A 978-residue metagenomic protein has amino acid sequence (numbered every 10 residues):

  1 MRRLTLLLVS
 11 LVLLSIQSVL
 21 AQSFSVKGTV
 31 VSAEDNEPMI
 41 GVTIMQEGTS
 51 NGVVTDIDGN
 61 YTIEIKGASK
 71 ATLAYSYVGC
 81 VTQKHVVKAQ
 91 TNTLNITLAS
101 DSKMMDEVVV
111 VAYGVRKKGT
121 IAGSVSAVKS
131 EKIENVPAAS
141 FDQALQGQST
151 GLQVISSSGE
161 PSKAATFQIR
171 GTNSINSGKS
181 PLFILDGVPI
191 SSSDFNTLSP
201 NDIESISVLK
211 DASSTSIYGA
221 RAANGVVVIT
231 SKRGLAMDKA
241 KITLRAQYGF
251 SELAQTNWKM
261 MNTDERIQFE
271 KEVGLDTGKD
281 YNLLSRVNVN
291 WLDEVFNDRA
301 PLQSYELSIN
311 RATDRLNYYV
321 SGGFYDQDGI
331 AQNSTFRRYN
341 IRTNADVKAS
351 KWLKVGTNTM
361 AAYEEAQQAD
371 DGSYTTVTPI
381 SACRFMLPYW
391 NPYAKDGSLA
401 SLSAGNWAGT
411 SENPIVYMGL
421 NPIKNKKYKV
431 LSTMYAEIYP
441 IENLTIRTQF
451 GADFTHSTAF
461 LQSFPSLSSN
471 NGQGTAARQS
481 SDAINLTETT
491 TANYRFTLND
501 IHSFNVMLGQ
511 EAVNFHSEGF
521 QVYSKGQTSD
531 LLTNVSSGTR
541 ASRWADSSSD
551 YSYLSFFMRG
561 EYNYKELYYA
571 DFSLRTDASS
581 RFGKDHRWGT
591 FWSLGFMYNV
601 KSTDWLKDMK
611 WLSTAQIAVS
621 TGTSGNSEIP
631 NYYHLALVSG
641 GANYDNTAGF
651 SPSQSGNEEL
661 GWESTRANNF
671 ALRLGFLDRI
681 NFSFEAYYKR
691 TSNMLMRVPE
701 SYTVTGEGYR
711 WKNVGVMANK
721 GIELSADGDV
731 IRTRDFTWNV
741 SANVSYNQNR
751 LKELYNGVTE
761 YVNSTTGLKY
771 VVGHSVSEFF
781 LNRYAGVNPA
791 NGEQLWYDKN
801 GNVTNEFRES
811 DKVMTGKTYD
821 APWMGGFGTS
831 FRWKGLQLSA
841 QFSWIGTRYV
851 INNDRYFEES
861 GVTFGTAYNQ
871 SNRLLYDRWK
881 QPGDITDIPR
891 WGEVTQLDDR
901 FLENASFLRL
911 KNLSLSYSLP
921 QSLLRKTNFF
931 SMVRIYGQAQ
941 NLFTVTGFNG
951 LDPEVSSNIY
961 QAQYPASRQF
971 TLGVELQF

Functional and structural regions predicted by a protein language model:
M1-T343, V347-G356, M360-A362, A404 (+5 more regions): Short, small/polar-rich motifs associated with maturation and membrane association, primarily at protein termini
L7-L8, S308, N739, T818-G846 (+2 more regions): Conserved C-terminal beta-signal and adjacent last beta-strands/turns of outer-membrane beta-barrel proteins
G48, S350, Y439-I441, T497-N499 (+3 more regions): Residue-level recognition of beta-strand termini and adjacent short loop/turns
M104, G119, A236-V289, I330-S334 (+9 more regions): Surface-exposed loop/interface segments of Gram-negative outer-membrane beta-barrel transport/assembly proteins
Q153-S156, S216, K601-D608, S922-K926: Active-site phosphate-binding and catalytic loops of NTP-dependent enzymes
I203, I341-T343, T448, E488 (+6 more regions): Extended, hydrophobic alpha-helical segments in both membrane/secreted and soluble proteins
S231, L307-R311, I341-V347, S432-I438 (+12 more regions): Residues on the lipid-exposed face of transmembrane beta-strands in outer-membrane beta-barrel proteins
A246, G322-D328, A570-S579, V619 (+1 more regions): Transmembrane beta-strand segments that form the barrel wall of outer-membrane beta-barrel proteins
